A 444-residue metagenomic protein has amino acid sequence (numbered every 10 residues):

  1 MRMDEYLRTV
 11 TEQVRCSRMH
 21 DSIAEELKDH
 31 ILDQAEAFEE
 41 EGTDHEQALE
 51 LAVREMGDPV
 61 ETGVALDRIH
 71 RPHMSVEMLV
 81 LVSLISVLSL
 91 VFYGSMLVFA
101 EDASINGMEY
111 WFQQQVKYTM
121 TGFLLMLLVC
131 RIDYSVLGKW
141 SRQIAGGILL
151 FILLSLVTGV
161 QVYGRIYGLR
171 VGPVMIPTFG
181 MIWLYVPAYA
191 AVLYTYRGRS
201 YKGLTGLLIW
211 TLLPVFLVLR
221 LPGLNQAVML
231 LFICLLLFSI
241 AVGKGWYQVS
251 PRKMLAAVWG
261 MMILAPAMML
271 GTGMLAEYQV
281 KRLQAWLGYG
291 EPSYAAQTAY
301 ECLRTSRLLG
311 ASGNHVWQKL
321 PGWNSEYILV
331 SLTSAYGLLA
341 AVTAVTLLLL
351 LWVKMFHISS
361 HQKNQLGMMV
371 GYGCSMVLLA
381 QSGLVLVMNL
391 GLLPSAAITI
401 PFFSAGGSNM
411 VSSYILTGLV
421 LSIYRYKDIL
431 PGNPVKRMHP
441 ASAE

Functional and structural regions predicted by a protein language model:
M1-L79, S83: Soluble N-terminal domains of membrane-associated systems
E50-Y163, T343, S375, M410-H439 (+1 more regions): A structural signal for hydrophobic alpha-helical transmembrane segments in multi-pass membrane proteins
Y110-L137, L184-G198, L236-W246, V353-K354: Transmembrane alpha-helical segments and their membrane-water interfaces
K117-L125, S334-M355: Hydrophobic alpha-helical transmembrane segments
L154-I176, E277-A285: Membrane-interfacial helix-loop-helix modules of multi-pass inner-membrane proteins that assemble, modify, or transport
T205-P214, N225-G271: Hydrophobic alpha-helical segments of polytopic membrane proteins
S250-T343: Hydrophobic, glycine- and aromatic-enriched re-entrant/interface helices and adjoining loop segments
I358-A397, F403: Loop-to-helix entry and N-terminal half of a specific, functionally important transmembrane alpha helix in multi-pass
